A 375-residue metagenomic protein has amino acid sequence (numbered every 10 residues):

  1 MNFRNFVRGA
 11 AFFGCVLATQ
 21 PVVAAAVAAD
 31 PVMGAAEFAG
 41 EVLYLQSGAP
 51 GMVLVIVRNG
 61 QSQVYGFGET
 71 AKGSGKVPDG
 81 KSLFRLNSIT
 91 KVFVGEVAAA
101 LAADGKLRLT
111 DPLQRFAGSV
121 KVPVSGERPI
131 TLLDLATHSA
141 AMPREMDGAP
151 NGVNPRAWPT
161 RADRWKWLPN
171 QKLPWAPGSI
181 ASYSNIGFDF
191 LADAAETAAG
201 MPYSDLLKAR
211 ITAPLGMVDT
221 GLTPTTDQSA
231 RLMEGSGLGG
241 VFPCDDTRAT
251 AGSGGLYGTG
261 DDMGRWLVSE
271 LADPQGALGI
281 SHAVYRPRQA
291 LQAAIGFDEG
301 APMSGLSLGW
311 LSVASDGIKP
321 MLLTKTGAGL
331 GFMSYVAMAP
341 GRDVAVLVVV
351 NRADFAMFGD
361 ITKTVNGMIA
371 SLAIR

Functional and structural regions predicted by a protein language model:
M1-A11: Bacterial N-terminal signal peptides that target proteins for export
G9-P21: Bacterial N-terminal signal peptides
A24-A29: Boundary at the C-terminal end of the N-terminal hydrophobic targeting segment
D30-F84, K106, R115, N170: Short, conserved catalytic-motif segment at the N-terminal edge
G34, F38-G40, L54, G60-S62 (+4 more regions): Active-site SXXK
A71, V124-L330: Short, surface-exposed loop or secondary-structure junction motifs that flank catalytic or metal-binding residues
Q289-S304, S315-D316, V349-R375: Short, gly/Ser/Thr-rich active-site loops of penicillin-recognizing serine hydrolases
T324-K325, M333-R352: Short, well-ordered beta-strand elements
